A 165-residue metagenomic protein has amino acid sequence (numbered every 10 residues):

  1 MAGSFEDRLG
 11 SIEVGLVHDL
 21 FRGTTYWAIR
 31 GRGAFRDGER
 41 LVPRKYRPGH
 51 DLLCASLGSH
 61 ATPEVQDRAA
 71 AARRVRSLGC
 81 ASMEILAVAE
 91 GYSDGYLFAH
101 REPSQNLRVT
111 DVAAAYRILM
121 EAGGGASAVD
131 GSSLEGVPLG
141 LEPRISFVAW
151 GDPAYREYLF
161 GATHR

Functional and structural regions predicted by a protein language model:
M1-F35: DPxDG-like acidic metal-binding loop motif
G10, G23, G38, G131-G136: Detector for glycine-centered tight turns/loop "hinges" at secondary-structure junctions
G15, A28, P43-R44, G136: Short capping micro-motif at the N-terminus of alpha-helices
R36-P43: A structural micro-motif at secondary-structure boundaries
R44-R165: An extended, acidic
